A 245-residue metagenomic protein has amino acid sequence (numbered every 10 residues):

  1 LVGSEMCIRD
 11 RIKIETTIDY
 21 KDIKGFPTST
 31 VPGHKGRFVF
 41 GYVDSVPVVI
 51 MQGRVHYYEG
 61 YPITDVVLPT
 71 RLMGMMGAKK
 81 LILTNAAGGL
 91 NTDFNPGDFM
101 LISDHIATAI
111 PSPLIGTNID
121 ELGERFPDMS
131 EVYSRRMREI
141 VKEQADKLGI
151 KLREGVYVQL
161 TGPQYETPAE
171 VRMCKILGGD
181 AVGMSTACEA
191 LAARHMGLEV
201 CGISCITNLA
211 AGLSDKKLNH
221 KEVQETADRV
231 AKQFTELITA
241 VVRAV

Functional and structural regions predicted by a protein language model:
L1-I8: Short, small-residue-biased leader/transition segments that mark boundaries at the very start of proteins
D10-D22: Short Gly/aromatic-enriched secondary-structure transition segments
K21-G212, K217-V245: Glycine-rich phosphate- or other oxyanion-binding loops that anchor nucleotides, phosphorylated ligands
